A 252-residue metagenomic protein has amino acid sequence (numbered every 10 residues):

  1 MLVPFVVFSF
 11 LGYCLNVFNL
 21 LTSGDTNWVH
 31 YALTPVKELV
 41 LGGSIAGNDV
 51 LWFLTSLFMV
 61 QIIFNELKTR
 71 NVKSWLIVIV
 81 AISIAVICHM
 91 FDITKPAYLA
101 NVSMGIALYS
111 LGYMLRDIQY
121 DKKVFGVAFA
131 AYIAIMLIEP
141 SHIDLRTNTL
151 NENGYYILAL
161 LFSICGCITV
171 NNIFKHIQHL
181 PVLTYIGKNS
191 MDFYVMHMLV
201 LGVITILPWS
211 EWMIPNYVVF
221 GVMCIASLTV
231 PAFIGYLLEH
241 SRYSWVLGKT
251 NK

Functional and structural regions predicted by a protein language model:
M1-K252: Alpha-helical transmembrane segments and their immediate juxtamembrane cytosolic regions
